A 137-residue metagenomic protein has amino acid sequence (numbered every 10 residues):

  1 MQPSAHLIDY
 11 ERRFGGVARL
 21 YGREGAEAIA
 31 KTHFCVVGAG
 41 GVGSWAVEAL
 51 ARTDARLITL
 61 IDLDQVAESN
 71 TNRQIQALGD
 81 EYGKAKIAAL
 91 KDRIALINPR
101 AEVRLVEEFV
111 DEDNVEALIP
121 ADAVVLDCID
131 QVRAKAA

Functional and structural regions predicted by a protein language model:
M1-C35: N-terminal charged helix/coil linker that caps or initiates catalytic domains
E11, R19, R23, G40 (+4 more regions): Electropositive phosphate-/nucleotide-binding environments in soluble metabolic enzymes
L20-E24, V47, D111-E116: A generic local structural motif
A30-D62, A67: Glycine-rich adenosine-cofactor-binding loop
G41-V47, E68, L126, Q131-A137: Short glycine/serine/threonine-rich phosphate/pyrophosphate-binding segments that cradle anionic phosphate groups
A49-R52, R73-Q76, L118-P120: Short, glycine/charged-enriched secondary-structure capping and boundary segments
A55-N98: Glycine-rich phosphate-binding loop and adjoining beta1-alpha1-beta2 segment of Rossmann-like nucleotide-binding folds
G83-A123, C128-K135: A structured beta-alpha segment of the ubiquitous adenosine-cofactor-binding alpha/beta core
